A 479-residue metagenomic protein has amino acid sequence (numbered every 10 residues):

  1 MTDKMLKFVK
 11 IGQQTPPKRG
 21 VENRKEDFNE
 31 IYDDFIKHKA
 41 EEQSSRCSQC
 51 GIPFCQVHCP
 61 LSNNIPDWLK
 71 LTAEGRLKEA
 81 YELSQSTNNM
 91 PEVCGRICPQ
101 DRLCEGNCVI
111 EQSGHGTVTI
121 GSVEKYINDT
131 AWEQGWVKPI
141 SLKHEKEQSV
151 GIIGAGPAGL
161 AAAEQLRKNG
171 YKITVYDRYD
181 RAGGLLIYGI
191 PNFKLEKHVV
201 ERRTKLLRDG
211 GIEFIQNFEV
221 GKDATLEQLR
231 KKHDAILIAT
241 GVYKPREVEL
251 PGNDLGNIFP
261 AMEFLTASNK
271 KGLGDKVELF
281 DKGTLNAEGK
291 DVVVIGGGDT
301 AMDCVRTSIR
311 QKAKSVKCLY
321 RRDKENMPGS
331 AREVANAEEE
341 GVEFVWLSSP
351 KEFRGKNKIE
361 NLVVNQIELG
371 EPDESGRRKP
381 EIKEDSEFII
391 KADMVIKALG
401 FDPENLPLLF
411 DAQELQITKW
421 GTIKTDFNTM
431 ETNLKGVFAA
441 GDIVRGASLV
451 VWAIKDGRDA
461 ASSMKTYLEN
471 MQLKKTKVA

Functional and structural regions predicted by a protein language model:
D3-D33, S62-E74, L83-Q85, Q112-G121 (+8 more regions): Beta1-alpha1 glycine-rich phosphate/pyrophosphate-binding loop at the start of Rossmann-like nucleotide-binding domains
D34-F54, L77-L103: Immediate flanking context of iron-sulfur cluster ligation sites
I36, D209-R230, V277-T284, L347-D393: A structured beta-alpha segment of the ubiquitous adenosine-cofactor-binding alpha/beta core
C55, P157-A162, V292-V294, T300-C304 (+4 more regions): Extended, hydrophobic alpha-helical segments in both membrane/secreted and soluble proteins
W68, V93-R96, D101-I153, N169 (+3 more regions): FAD-binding core/adjacent interface of flavoenzyme oxidoreductases
D254-G289, D373-A447: FAD-site-proximal beta/loop scaffold in flavoenzymes
E278, L285-V316: Predominantly flavin-linked oxidoreductase catalytic cores and closely associated redox partners
C304, I443-L468, K474: A conserved FAD-binding loop/helix module that cradles the flavin
